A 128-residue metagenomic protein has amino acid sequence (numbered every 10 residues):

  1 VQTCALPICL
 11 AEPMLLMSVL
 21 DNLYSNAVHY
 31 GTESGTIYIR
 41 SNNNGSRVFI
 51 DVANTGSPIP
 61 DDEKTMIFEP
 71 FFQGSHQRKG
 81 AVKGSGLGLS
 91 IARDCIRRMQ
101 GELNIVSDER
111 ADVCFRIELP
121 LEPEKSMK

Functional and structural regions predicted by a protein language model:
V1-L6: Short, small-residue-biased leader/transition segments that mark boundaries at the very start of proteins
I8-A11: Conserved micro-motifs of the catalytic ATP-binding
A27-V28: Short helix-loop "hinge" at the ATP-lid/N-box region of the Bergerat-fold HATPase_c
S34-S46: Short beta-strand/loop element within the Bergerat-fold HATPase_c
I59-F71: Short conserved segment of the HATPase_c
G88, A92: Short alpha-helical Gxxx[C/S/T] motif in the catalytic ATP-binding
